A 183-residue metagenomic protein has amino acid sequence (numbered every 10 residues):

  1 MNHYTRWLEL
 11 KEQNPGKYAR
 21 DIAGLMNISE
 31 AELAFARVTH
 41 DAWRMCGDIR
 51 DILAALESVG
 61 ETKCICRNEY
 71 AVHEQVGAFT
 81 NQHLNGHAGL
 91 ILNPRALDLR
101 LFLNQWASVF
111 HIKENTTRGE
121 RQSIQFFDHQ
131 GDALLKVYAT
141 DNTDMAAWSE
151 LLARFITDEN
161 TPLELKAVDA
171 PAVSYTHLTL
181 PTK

Functional and structural regions predicted by a protein language model:
M1-A19, A153-Y175: General N-terminal leader/first-domain-start detector
M1-K113: An N-terminus-focused feature that recognizes amino-terminal "leader" regions
F79-H83, R118, D141-T143, E150-L151: General N-terminal targeting signals
N93, L97-N104, V109-E120, I124-N142: Intrinsically disordered, low-complexity linker/loop segments enriched in Gly/Pro and charged/polar residues
W106, W148, V173-Y175: Tryptophan-centered motif/residue detector
S123, F127-P171: Acidic, Ser/Thr- and proline-rich intrinsically disordered linker/docking segments of eukaryotic scaffolds
T176-T182: Conserved small/polar residues in nucleotide/adenosyl-binding loops
